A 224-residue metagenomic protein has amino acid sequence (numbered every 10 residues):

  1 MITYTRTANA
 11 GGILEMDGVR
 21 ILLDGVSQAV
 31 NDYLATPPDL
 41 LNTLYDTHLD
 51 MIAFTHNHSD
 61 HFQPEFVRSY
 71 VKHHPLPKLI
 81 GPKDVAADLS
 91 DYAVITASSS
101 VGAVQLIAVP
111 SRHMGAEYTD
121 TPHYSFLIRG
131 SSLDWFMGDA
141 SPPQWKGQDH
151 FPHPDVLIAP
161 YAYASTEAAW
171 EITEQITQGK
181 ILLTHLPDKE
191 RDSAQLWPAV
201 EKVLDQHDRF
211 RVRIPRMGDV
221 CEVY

Functional and structural regions predicted by a protein language model:
M1-L41, T119-D139: Conserved beta-strand hairpin/beta-sheet module of binuclear metal-dependent hydrolase folds, prominently
T5, S90-G102, D120, Q148 (+1 more regions): Binuclear metal-ion centers of metallo-dependent hydrolases, dominated by the metallo-beta-lactamase
T7-A10, A29-V30, H58-P64, A86-L89 (+5 more regions): Active-site environment of divalent metal-dependent phosphoester hydrolases
D17-A53, P64-S69, A116, S141-P152: Pre-active-site segment of Zn-dependent metallo-hydrolases
V19-V30, V94-S99, A103-M114, D139-P142 (+1 more regions): Conserved catalytic scaffold of divalent metal-dependent phosphoesterases
L23-V26, H48-D60, L79-K83, W135-A140 (+3 more regions): Active-site neighborhood of phospho(di)ester-bond hydrolases with catalytic His/Asp-centered motifs
L40-S99: Active-site HxH/HxHxD metal-binding segment of metal-dependent hydrolases
H113-Q175: Active-site-proximal loop/helix segments of hydrolase catalytic cores
